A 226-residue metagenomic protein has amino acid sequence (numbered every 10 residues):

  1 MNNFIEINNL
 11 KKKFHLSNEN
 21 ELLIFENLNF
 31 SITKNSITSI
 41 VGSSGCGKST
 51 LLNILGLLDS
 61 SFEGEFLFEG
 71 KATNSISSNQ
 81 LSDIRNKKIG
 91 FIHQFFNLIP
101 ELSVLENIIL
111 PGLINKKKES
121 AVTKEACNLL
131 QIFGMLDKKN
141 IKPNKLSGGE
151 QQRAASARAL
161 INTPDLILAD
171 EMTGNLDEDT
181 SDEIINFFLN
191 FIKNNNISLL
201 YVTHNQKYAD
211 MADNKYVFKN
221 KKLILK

Functional and structural regions predicted by a protein language model:
G64-A72: Conserved ABC transporter NBD signature motif
L102-P111: Short coil-to-helix segment of the ABC ATPase nucleotide-binding domain corresponding to the Q-loop/switch region
K142-Q152: Conserved ABC ATPase signature
S156: Hydrophobic anchor residue at the start of the ABC signature
I161-D165: A short, proline-enriched helix->beta-strand linker immediately N-terminal to the Walker B motif in ABC-type P-loop
I167-D170: Catalytic Walker B motif of ABC-type/P-loop ATPase nucleotide-binding domains
